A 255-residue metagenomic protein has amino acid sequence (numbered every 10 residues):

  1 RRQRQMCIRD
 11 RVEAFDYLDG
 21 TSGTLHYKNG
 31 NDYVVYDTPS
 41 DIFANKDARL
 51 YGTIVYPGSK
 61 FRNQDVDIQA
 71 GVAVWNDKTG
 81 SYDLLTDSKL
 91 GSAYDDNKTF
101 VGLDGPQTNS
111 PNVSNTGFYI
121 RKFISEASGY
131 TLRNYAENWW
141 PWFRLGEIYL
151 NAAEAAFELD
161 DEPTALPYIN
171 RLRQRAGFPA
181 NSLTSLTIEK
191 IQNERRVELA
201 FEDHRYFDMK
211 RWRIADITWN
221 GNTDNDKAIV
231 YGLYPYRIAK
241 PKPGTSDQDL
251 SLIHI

Functional and structural regions predicted by a protein language model:
R1-Q5, R9, D16-D19, G23 (+8 more regions): Long, intrinsically disordered, low-complexity segments
R1-Q5, R9-Y94, W219-N222: An aromatic- and glycine-enriched ligand-binding surface/loop that stacks and positions planar moieties
W75-Y135, D216, Y234-R237: Extended glycan-interaction surfaces of carbohydrate-active proteins
